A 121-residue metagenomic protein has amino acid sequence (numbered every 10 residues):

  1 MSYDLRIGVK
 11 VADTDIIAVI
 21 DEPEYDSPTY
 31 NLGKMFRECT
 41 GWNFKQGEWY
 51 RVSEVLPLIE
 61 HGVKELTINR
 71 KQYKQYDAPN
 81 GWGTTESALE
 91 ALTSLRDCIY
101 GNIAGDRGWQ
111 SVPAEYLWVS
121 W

Functional and structural regions predicted by a protein language model:
M1-W121: Acidic (Asp/Glu-rich) sequence patches and key acidic residues that form negatively charged surfaces used
